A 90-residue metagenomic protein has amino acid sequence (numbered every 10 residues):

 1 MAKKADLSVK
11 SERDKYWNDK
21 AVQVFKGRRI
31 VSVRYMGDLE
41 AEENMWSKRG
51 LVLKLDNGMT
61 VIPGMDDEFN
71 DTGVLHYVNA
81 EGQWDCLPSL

Functional and structural regions predicted by a protein language model:
A2-L90: Surface-exposed, interaction-prone regions used to assemble/regulate multi-protein complexes
